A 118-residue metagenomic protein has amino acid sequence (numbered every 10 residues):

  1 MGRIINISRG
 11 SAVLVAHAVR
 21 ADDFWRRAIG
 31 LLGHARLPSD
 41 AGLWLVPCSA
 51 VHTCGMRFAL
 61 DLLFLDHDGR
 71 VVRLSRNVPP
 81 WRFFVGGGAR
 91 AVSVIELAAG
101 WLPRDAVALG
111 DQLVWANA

Functional and structural regions predicted by a protein language model:
M1-A118: Compact, glycine-rich, soluble single-domain proteins
